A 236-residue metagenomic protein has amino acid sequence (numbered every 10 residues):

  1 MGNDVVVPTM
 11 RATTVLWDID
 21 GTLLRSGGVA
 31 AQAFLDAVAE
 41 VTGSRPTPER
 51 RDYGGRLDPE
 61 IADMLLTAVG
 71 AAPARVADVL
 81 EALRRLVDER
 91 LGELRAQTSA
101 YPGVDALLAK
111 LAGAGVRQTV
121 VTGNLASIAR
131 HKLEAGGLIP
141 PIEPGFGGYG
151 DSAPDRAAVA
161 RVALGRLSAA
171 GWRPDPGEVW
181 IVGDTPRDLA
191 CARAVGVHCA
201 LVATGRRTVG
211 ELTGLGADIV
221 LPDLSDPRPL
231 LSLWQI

Functional and structural regions predicted by a protein language model:
M1-W17, A72, E178, S232 (+1 more regions): Non-catalytic pre-domain segments flanking phosphatase-related domains
A12-I19, L23-A106, G113: N-terminal helical cap/lid subdomain that shapes the substrate entry/recognition surface in HAD-like hydrolases
T22, V104-G136, F146-P154: Substrate-recognition element of Asp-dependent hydrolases with the DxDx(T/V) motif
E49-G54, A77-E81, P140-D155: A short, structured active-site edge motif that brings together acidic residues
A72, I139-P144, R173: Conserved H-loop
G148, I219-S225: Short acidic-hydrophobic, aromatic-tinged amphipathic segments that line or gate anion-handling sites
R156-L189: Conserved Lys-Pro-Asp/Glu-containing loop-to-beta segment of HAD-superfamily phosphomonoesterases, centered on
I181-I219: Acidic, Mg2+-coordinating phosphoryl-transfer loop and its flanking beta/alpha structural elements, shared across
